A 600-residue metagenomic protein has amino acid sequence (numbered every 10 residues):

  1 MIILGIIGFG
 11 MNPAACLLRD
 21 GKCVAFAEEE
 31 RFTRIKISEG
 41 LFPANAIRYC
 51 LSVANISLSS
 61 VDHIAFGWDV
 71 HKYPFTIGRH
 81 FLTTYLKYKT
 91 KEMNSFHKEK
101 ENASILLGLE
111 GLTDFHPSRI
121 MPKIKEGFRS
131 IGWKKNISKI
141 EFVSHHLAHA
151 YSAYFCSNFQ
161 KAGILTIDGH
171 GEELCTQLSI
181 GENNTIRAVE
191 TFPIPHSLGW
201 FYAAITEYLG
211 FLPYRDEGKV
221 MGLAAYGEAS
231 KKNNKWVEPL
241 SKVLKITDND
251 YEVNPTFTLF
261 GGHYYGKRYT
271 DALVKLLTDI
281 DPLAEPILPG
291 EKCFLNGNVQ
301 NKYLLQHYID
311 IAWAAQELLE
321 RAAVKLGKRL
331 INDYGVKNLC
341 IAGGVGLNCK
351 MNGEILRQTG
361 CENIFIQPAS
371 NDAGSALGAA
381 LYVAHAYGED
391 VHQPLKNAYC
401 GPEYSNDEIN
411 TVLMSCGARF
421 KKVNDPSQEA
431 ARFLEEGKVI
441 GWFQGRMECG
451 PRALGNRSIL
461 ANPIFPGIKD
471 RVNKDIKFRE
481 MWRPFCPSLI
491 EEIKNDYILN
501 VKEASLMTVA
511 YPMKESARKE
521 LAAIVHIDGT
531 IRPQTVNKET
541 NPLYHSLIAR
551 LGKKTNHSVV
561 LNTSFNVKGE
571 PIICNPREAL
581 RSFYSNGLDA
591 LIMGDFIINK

Functional and structural regions predicted by a protein language model:
M1-L4: Extreme N-terminal starter segment of soluble prokaryotic enzymes
F9-E28, T33-I37, I77-T83, K87 (+8 more regions): Flexible beta->alpha loop and helix N-cap segments adjacent to enzyme active/binding sites
R31-I56, A323: N-terminal phosphate-binding loop and adjacent alpha-helix
F42-V53, I64-W68, L547, T555-H557: Short HxH-centered metal-ligating active-site micro-motif
S57-K125, F142, Y151-S152: Short beta-strand-loop/turn "lid" adjacent to the catalytic site in phosphate-handling enzymes
E110-S118, I140-V143, N301-R321, N537 (+1 more regions): Short acidic-aromatic active-site loops that bind/stabilize oxyanions
W313-L339: Phosphate/ATP-binding catalytic cores across multiple sugar-kinase/actin-like superfamilies, primarily ASKHA
